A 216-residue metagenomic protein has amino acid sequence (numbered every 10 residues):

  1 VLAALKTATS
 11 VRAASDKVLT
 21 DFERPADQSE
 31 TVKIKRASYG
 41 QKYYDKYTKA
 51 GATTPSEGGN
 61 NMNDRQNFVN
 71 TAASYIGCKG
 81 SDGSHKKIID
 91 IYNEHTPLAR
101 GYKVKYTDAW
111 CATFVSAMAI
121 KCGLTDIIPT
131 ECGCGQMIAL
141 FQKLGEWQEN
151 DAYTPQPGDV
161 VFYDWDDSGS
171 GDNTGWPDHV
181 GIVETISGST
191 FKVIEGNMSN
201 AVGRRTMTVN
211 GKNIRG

Functional and structural regions predicted by a protein language model:
V1, L19-R24, D45-K49, A73-S81 (+2 more regions): Sec-exported extracytoplasmic/periplasmic mature domains
L2-R65, G211-G216: Non-catalytic cell-wall polysaccharide-engagement segments
L5, I88, V202: Short clusters of hydrophobic/aromatic residues that line enzyme substrate/ligand-binding pockets
K6, T125-N200: ...with weaker cross-activation on analogous glycine-rich loops/strands in unrelated enzymes
A8-R12, E30-I34, M62-Q66, K105-T113 (+5 more regions): Soluble non-cytosolic domains of exported or imported proteins
A13-A14, K35, Y39, T71 (+3 more regions): Residues within well-formed alpha-helices
D45-K49, T53-N63, N67-N70, G77 (+1 more regions): Aromatic- and glycine-rich peptidoglycan recognition patches
T53-L124: N-terminal capping segments
